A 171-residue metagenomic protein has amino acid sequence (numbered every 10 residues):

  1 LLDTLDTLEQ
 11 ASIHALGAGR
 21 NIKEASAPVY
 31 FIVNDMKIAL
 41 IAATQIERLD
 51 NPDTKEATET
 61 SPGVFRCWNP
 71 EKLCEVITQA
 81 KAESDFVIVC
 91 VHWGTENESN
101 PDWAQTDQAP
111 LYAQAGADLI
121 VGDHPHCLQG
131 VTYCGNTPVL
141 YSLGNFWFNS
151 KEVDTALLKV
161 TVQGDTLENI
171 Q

Functional and structural regions predicted by a protein language model:
L1-Q171: Acidic, metal/ion-coordinating pockets
